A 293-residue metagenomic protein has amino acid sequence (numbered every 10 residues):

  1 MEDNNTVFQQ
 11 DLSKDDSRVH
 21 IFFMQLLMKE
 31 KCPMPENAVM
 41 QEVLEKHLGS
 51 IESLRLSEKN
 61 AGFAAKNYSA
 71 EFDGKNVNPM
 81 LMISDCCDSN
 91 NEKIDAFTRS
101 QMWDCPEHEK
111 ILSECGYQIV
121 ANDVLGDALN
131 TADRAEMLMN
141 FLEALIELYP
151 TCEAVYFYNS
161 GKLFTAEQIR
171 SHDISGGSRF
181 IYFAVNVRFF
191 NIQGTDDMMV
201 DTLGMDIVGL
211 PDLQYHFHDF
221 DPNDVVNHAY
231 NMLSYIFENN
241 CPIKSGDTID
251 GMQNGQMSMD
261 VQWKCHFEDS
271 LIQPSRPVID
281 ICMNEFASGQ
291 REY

Functional and structural regions predicted by a protein language model:
M1-E45: N-terminal alpha-helical "arm" segments
S13-D16, E109-Q118, D197-V208: Short, compositionally biased low-complexity segments
V19-K29, C115-L125, I281: Short, hydrophobic/proline-enriched secondary-structure or compact coil segments at domain edges
M24, M28, G126-R134, F217-D224: Conserved aromatic-histidine-acidic binding/catalytic patches
C32-E109: N-terminal low-complexity, intrinsically disordered segments
E45-L54, N140-V155, F237-K244: Structural alpha-beta junctions
S84-A184: Internal, hydrophobic cores of structured domains that mediate oligomerization or house catalytic pockets within large
F157-Y293: Aromatic/basic-lined ligand-recognition segments that form π-stacking hydrophobic pockets flanked by Lys/Arg to engage
